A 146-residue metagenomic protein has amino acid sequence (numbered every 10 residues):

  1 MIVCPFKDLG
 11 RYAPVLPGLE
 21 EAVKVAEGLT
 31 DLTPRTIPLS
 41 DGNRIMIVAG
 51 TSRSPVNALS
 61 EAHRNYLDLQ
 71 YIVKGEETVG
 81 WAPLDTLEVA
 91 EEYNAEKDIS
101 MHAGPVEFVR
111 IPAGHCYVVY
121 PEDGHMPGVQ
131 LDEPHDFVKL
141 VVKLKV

Functional and structural regions predicted by a protein language model:
M1-I47, N57-A62: A short, N-terminal "cap"/entry segment at the start of jelly-roll beta-barrel domains of the cupin/DSBH fold
S40-G42, A62-Y66, I72-K74, N94 (+2 more regions): Short connector loops at helix/strand junctions that flank enzyme active sites, especially segments positioning acidic
I45-H63, V73-L87: Conserved short histidine dyad/triad with adjacent acidic residue
N65, M101-V106: Short alpha-helix capping/helix-loop boundary micro-motifs
N65-E77, D85, E92-D98, K143-L144: Short, conserved beta-strand element in jelly-roll/cupin
L69, C116-V118, P134-V146: A short hydrophobic beta-strand segment most commonly corresponding to one strand of the jelly-roll/cupin
L69, E107-F108: Short, surface-exposed secondary-structure edge patches
R110-V129: Conserved metal-binding segment of the jelly-roll/cupin
